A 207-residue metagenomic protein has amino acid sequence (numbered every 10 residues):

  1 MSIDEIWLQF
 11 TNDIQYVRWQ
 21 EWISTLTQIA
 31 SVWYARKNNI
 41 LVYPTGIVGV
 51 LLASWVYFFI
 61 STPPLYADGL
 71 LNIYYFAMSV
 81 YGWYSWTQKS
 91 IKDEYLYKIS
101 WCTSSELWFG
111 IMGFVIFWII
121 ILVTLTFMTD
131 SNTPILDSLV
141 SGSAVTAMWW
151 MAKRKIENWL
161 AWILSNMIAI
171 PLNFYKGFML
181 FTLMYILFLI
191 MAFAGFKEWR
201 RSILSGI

Functional and structural regions predicted by a protein language model:
S2-P44, V48, F58, K89-K92 (+1 more regions): Polytopic alpha-helical membrane-helix bundles and their juxtamembrane interface segments in multi-pass membrane
V32-K37, T62-P63, V80-S85: Canonical alpha-helical transmembrane segments
N38-P44, S54-Y74: Helix-loop junctions on the outward
A67, S85, L180: Short, flexible micro-motifs
I73-I91: Membrane-water interface of transmembrane alpha-helices
